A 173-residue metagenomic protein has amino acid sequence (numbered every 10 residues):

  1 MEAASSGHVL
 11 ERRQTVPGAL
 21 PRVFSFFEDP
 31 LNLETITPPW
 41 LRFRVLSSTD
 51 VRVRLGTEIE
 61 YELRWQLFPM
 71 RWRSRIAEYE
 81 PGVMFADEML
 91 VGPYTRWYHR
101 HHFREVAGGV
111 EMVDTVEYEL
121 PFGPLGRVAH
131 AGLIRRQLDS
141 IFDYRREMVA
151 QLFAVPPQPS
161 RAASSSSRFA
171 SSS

Functional and structural regions predicted by a protein language model:
M1-R54, R168-S173: Hydrophobic ligand-binding cavity/cleft-lining segments
V9-E11, P69-R73, R96-H99: Short, surface-exposed coil-to-beta transition loops
V16-G18, W65-L67, E78, P93 (+1 more regions): Beta-strand elements of well-folded, non-transmembrane domains
A19, P81-G82, V106-G109: Short strand-connecting beta-turns/loops that link adjacent beta-strands
V23-F27, L33, I59-Y61, I76 (+3 more regions): Hydrophobic pocket/interface hotspot
L31, E119-F122, G126-S164, R168 (+1 more regions): A conserved amphipathic terminal alpha-helix motif
R44-V91, E111, Y144-S160, A170-S173: Glycine-rich portal/gate segments that line the openings of hydrophobic small-molecule binding cavities
A86-S140: Beta-strand/loop substructures that line and gate deep hydrophobic ligand-binding cavities in soluble
